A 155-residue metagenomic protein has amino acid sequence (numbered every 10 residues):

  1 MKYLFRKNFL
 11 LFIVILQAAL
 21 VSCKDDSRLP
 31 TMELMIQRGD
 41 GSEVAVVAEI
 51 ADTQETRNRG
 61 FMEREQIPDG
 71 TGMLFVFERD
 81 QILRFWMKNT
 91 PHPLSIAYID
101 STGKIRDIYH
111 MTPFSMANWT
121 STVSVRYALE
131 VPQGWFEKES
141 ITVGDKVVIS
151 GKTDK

Functional and structural regions predicted by a protein language model:
K2-L10: Bacterial N-terminal signal peptides that target proteins for export
A19-S22: C-terminal motif of bacterial Sec signal peptides marking the signal peptidase cleavage site
K24-K155: Compact, glycine-rich, soluble single-domain proteins
